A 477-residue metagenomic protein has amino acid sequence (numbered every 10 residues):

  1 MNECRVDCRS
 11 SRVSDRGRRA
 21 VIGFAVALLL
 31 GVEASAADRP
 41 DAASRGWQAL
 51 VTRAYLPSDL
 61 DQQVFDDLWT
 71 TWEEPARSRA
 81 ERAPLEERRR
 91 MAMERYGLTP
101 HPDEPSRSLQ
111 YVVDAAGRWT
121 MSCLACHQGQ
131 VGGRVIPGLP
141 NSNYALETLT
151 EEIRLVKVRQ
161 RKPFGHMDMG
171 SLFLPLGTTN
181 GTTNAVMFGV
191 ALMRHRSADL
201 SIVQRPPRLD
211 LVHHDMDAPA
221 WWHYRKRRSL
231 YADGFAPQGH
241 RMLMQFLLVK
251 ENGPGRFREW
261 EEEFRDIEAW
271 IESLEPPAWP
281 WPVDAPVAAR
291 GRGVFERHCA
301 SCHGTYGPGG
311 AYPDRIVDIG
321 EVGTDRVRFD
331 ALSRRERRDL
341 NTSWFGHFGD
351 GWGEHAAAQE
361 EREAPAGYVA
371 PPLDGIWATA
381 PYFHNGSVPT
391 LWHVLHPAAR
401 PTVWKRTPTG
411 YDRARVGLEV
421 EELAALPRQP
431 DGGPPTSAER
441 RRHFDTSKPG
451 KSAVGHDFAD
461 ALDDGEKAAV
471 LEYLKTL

Functional and structural regions predicted by a protein language model:
M1-R16: N-terminal secretory signal peptides that target proteins for export/translocation
N2-R5, F24, S35: Residue-level detector of intrinsically disordered/flexible regions characterized by low predicted structural confidence
G17-A20, A468: Hydrophobic alpha-helical segments, especially transmembrane helices and their immediate juxtamembrane helical caps
I22-G31: Bacterial N-terminal signal peptides
A36-L477: Periplasmic c-type cytochrome electron-transfer domains
